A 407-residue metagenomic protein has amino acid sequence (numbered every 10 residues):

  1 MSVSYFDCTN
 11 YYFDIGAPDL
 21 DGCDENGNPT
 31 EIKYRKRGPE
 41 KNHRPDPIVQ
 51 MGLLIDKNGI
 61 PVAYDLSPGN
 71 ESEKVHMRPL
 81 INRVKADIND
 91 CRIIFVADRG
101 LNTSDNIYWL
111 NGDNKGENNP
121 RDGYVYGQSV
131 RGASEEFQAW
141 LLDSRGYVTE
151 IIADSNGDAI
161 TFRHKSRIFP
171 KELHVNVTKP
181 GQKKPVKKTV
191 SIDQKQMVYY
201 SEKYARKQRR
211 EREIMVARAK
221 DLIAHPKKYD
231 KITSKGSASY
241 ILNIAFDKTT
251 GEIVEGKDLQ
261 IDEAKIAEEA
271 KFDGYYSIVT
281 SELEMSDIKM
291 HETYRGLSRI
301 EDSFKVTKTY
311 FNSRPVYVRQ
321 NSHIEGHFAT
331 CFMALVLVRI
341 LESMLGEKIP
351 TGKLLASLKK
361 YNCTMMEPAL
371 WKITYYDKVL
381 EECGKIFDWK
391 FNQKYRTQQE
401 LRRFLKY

Functional and structural regions predicted by a protein language model:
M1-Y407: Anion-binding and metal-coordination hotspots
